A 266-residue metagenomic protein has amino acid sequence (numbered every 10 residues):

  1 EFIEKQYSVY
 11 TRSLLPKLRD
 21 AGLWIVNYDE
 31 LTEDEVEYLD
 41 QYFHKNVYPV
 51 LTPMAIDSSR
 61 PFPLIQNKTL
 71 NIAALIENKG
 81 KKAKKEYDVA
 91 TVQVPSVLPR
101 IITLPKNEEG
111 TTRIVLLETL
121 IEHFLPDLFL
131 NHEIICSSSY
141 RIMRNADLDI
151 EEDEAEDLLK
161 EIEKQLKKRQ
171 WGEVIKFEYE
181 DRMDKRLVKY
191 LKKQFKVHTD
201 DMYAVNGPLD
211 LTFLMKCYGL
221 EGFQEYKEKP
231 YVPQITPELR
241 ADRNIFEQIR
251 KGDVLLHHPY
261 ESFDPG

Functional and structural regions predicted by a protein language model:
E1-G266: N-terminal localization/anchoring segments of enzymes in phospholipid and broader phosphate metabolism
